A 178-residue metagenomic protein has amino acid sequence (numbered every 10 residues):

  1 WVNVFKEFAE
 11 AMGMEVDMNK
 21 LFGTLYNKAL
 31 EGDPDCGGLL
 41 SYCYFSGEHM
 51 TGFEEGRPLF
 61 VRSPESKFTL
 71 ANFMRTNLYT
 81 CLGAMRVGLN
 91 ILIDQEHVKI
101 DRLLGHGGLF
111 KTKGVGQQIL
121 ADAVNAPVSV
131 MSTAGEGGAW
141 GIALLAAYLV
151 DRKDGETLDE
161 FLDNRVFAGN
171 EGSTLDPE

Functional and structural regions predicted by a protein language model:
W1-E178: Glycine/Thr-rich phosphate-binding loops that ligate phosphate moieties of nucleotide and other phosphorylated ligands
